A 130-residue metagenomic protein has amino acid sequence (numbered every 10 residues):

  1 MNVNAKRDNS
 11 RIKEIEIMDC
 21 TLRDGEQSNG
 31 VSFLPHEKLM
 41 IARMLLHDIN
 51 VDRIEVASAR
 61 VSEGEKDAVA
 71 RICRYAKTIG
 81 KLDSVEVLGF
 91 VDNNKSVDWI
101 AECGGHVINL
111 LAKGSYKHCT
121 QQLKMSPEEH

Functional and structural regions predicted by a protein language model:
M1-I54: Acidic/polar, glycine-rich intrinsically disordered N-terminal extensions of enzymes
N2-V3, S62-V91, E129-H130: Alpha-helix-loop-beta-strand connector modules within alpha/beta enzyme cores
N4, S84-V107: Glycine-rich, aromatic-flanked loop segments that form ligand/cofactor-binding clefts across common enzyme folds
R11-I15, N50-D52, K77-V85, G104-H106: Short, well-ordered coil/turn segments that N-cap beta-strands
I17-L39, S84-N93, C119-E128: Active-site mouth loops of central-metabolism enzymes
M18-C20, H106-Y116: Non-cysteine beta-strand/loop elements that form the S-adenosyl-L-methionine
L46, A70-G80, V97-V107: Acidic (Asp/Glu)-rich catalytic clusters
N50-A76, A112-M125: Glycine-rich, proline-tolerant flexible connector loops at the mouths of alpha/beta enzymes
